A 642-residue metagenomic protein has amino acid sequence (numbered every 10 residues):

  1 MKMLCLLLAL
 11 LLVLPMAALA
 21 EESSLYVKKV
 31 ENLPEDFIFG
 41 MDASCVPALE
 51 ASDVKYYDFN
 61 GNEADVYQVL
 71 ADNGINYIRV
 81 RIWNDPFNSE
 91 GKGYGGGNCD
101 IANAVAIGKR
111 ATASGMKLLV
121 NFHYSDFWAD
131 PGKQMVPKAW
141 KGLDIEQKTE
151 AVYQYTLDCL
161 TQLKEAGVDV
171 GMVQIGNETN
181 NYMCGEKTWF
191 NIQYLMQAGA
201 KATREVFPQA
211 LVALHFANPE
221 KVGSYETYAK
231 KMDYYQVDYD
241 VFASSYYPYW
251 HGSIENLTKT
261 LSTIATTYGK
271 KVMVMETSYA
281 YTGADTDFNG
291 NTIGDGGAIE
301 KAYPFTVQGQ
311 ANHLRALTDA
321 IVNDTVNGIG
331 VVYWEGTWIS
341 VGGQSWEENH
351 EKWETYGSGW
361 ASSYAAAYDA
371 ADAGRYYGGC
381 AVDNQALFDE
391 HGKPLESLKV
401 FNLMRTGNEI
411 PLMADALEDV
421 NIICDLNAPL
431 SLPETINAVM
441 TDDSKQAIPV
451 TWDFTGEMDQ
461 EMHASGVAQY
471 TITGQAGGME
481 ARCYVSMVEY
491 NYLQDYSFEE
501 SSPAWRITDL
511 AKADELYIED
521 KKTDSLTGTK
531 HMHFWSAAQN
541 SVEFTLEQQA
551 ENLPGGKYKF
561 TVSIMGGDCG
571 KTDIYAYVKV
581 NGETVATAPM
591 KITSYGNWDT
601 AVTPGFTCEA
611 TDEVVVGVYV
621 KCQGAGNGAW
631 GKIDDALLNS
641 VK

Functional and structural regions predicted by a protein language model:
K28-F39, A43, V488-D514, A636: Extracellular carbohydrate-recognition regions
M41, K109, F498, F544-G570 (+2 more regions): Extra-cytoplasmic beta-strand recognition segments
D65, E499-H533, Q539: Extracellular glycan-recognition surfaces and repeat-rich motifs
G93-Y94, C99-N103, A129-D233, V237 (+2 more regions): Active-site cleft segment of glycoside hydrolase catalytic domains centered on the general acid/base Glu
T282-D295, I299, P304-H313, A320 (+1 more regions): Aromatic-rich peripheral "rim/lid" segments of glycoside hydrolase catalytic domains that contact and position glycan
P411-S444: Solvent-exposed, low-complexity, repeat-rich "mucin-like" stalks and linkers
D442-Y484: Serine/threonine-rich, repeat-prone extracellular segments and beta-strand-based repeat modules of secreted/surface
N581-V615, G626: Extracellular carbohydrate recognition and processing domains and analogous Trp-centered ligand-binding platforms
